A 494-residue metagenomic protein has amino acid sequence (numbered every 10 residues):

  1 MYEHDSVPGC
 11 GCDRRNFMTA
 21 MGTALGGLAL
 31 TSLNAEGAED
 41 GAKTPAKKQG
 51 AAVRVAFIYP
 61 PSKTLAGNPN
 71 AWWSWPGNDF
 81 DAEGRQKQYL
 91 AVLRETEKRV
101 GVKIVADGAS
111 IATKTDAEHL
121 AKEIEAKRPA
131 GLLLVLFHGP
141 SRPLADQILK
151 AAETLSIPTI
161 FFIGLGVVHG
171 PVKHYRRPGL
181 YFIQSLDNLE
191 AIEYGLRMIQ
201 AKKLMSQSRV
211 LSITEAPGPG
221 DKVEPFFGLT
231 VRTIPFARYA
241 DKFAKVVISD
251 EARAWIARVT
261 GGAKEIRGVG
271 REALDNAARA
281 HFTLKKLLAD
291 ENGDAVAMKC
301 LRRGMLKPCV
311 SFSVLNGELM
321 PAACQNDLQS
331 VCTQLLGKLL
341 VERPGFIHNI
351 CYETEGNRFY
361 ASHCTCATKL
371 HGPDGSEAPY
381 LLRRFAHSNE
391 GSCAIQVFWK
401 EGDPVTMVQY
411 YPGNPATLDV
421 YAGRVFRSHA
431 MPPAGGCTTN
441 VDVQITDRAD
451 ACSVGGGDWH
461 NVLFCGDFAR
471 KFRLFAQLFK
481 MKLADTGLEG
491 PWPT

Functional and structural regions predicted by a protein language model:
M1-D13: N-terminal secretory signal peptides
G11-N16, G27-K43: N-terminal twin-arginine translocation
M21, V168-R343: Conserved, well-structured core segments that form the ligand-binding/active-site neighborhood of functional domains
A42-L165, T233-F236, A240-E251, G261-L288 (+2 more regions): Metallocofactor- and cofactor-centric catalytic cores in central/energy metabolism, strongly enriched
T64-L65, T113-T115, P140-P143, V168-H169 (+3 more regions): Flexible loop/turn segments at secondary-structure boundaries
S156-I160, R209, P344: Proline-centered loop/turn at the N-terminus of a beta-strand
M320-S428: C-terminal catalytic subdomain
A394-T494: Extended hydrophobic packing segments that form well-structured cores
